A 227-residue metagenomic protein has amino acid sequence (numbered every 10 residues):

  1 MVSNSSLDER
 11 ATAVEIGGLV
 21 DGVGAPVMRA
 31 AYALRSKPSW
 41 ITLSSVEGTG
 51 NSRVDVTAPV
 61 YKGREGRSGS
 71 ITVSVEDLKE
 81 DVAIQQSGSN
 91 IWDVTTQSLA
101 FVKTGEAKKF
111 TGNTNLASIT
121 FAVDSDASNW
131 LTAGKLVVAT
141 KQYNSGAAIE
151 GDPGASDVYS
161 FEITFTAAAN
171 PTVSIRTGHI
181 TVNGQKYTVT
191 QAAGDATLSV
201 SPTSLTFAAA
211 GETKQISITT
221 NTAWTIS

Functional and structural regions predicted by a protein language model:
M1-A33, N90-S125, A196-I226: Solvent-exposed, low-complexity, repeat-rich "mucin-like" stalks and linkers
V14, V54, R64-D77, I163 (+1 more regions): A short beta-strand micro-motif common to beta-rich folds, especially ectodomain repeats
G24-D55, D93-V94, L116-T164, T222-S227: Surface-exposed binding patches on compact interaction domains or structured appendages
K37, S74-L78, N115, D124 (+1 more regions): Short strand-coil-strand connectors
V60-G66, D157-Y159, A168-I175: Surface-exposed, short loops/turns at beta-strand junctions within beta-sandwich domains
L78-V82, W92, K108, Q185-Y187 (+1 more regions): Short beta-strand segments
V82-S89, V189-D195: Interdomain boundary/hinge segments at the C-termini of tandem beta-sandwich modules
